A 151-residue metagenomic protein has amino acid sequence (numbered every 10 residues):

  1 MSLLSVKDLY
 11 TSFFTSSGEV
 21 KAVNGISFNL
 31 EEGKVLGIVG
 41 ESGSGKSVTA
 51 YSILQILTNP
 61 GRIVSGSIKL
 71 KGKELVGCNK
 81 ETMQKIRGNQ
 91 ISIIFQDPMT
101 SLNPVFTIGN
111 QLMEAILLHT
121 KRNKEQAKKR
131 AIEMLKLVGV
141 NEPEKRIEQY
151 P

Functional and structural regions predicted by a protein language model:
M1-P151: ABC transporter nucleotide-binding domains
